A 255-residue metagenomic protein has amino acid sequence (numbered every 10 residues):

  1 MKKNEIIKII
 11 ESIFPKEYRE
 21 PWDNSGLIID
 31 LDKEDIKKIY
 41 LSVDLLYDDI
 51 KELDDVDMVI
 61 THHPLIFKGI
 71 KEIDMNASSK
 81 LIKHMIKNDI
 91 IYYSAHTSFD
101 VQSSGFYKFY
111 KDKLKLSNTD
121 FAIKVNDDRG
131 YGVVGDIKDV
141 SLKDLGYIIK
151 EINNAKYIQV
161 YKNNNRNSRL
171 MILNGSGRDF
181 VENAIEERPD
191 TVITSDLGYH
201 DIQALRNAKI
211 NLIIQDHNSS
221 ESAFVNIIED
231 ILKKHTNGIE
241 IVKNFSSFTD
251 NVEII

Functional and structural regions predicted by a protein language model:
M1-I255: Active-site catalytic microenvironments in core metabolic enzymes, especially phosphate/sugar-handling
